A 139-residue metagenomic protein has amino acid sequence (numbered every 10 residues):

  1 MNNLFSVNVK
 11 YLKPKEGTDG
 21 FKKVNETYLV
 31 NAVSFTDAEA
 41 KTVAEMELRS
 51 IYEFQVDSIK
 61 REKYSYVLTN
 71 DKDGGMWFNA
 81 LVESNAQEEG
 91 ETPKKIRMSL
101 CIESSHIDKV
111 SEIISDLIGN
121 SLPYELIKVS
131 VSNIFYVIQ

Functional and structural regions predicted by a protein language model:
N3-V9, E26-L29, A38, T42 (+4 more regions): Short, structured motif recognition centered on aromatic/hydrophobic residues
L4, N8, G20, K41 (+1 more regions): A cross-family "folded-core" feature that marks the main globular domain of proteins
Y11-K15, N31-S34, V82-E88, I102-H106: Beta-strand elements of well-folded, non-transmembrane domains
K13-V30, L48, E91-L100, I118: A cross-kingdom feature marking solvent-exposed beta-strand/loop segments within repeated, beta-rich binding/scaffold
T27, Y52-S65, L122-V137: Short amphipathic alpha-helical linker/capping segments at the junctions of internal repeats and modular domains
S34-S50, H106-S121: A short, charged, amphipathic alpha-helix used as a generic interaction element across diverse proteins
E53-G90: Intrinsic, low-complexity N-terminal interaction/targeting segments
T92-K94, M98-I138: Mixed-charge, glycine-accented linear interaction segment located at domain edges/termini
